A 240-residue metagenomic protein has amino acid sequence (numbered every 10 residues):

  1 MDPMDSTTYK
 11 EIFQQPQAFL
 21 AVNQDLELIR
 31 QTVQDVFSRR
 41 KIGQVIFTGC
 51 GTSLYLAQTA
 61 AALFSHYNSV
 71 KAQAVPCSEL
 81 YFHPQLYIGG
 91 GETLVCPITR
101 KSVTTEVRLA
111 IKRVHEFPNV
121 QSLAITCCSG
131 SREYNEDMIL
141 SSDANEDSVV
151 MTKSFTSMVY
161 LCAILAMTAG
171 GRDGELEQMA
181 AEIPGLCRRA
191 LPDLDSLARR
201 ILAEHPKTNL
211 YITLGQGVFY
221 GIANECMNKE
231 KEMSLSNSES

Functional and structural regions predicted by a protein language model:
D2-S6: Short, non-transmembrane cytosolic segments of multipass membrane proteins
T7-G43, M138-S240: Active-site phosphate/pyrophosphate-binding segments
S38-G185, Q216: Glycine-rich phosphate-binding loops that contact phosphosugars or nucleotide phosphates
